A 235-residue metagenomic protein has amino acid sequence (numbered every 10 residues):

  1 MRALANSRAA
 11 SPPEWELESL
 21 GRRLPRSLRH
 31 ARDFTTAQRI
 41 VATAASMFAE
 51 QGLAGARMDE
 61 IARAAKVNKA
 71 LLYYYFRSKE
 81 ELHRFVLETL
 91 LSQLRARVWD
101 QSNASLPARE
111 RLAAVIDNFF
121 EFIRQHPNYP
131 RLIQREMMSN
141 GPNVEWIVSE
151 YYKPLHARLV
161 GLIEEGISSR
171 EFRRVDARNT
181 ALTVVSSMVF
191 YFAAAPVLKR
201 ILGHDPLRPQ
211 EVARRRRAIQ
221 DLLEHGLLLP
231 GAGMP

Functional and structural regions predicted by a protein language model:
M1-H30, A42-S46, G55-R57, A65 (+1 more regions): Short glycine/proline-centered loop/turn elements that form peptide/ligand docking sites
M1-L24, N118-E121, Q125, K153-S169 (+2 more regions): C-terminal peripheral helix-coil segments that are non-catalytic and often amphipathic
T36-A45, I61, V86-L90, L94 (+1 more regions): Generic hydrophobic, amphipathic alpha-helix propensity
R39, M47-E81, F85: Helix-turn-helix
I40-F48, F119, L223: Short hydrophobic clusters on alpha-helical segments that form packing/core surfaces in small helical domains
V86-V115, V144, L162: Amphipathic alpha-helical linker/stalk segments
W99-R131, A177-V184, A213-R216, G233: Hydrophobic alpha-helical connector segments
R124-W146, A195-L202: Amphipathic alpha-helical segments used for helix-helix packing
